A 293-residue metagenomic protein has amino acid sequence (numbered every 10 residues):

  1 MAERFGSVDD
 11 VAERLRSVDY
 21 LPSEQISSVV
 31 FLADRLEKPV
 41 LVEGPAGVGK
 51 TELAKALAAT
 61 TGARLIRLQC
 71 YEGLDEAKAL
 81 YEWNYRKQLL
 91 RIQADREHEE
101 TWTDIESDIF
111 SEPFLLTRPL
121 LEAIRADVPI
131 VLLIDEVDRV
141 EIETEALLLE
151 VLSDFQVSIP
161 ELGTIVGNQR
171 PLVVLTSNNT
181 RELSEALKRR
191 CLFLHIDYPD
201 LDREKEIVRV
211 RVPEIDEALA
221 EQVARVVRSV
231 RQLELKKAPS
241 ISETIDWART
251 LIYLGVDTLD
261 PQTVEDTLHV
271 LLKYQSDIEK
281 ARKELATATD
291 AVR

Functional and structural regions predicted by a protein language model:
M1-R293: C-terminal regulatory/interaction module of P-loop NTP-utilizing enzymes
